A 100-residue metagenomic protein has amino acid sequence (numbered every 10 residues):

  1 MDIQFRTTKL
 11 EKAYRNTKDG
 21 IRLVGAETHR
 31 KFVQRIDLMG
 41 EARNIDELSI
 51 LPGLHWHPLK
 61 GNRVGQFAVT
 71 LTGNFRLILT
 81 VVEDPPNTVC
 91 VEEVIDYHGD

Functional and structural regions predicted by a protein language model:
M1, L10, G20, N44 (+2 more regions): Glycine-rich, flexible loop/turn motifs
M1-I36: Arg/Lys-rich, positively charged N-terminal/basic patches that mediate binding to nucleic acids
D2, P58, A68, I78: Short, surface-exposed charged micro-motifs
R6, T28, F32-R35, H55 (+3 more regions): Amphipathic alpha-helical interface surfaces
R15-D19, V64, G99: A broad detector of the eukaryotic-type serine/threonine protein kinase catalytic domain
M39: Conserved phosphate-interacting/catalytic interface
R43-F67: A short, surface-exposed loop/turn module that caps and links secondary-structure elements
V69-D100: Enriched for short, Lys/Arg-rich terminal
